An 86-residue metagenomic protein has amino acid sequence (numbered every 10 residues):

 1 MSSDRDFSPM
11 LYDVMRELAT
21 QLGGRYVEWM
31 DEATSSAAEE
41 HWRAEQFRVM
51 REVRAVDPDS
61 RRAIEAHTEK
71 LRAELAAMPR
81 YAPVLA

Functional and structural regions predicted by a protein language model:
S2-M10, E69-A86: Short, charged, intrinsically disordered terminal tails
S2-T34, E40: N-terminal acidic leader/helix
L11, M15, W42-R43, I64 (+1 more regions): Extended interaction regions within the primary functional domain
G24, A38, E52-V53, Y81: Extended rod-forming repeat segments used as scaffolds/tethers
R25-Y26, E45-V49: A general alpha-helix detector
S36-F47, R62-E69: Short, charged, amphipathic alpha-helical segments
R48-E65, M78: Amphipathic alpha-helical coiled-coil segments
